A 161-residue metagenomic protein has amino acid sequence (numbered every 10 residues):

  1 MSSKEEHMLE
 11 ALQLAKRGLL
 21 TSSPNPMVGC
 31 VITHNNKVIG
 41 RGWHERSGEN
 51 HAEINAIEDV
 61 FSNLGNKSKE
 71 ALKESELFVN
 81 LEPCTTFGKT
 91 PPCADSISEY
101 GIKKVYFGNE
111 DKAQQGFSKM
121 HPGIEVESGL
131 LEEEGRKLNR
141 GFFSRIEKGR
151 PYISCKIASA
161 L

Functional and structural regions predicted by a protein language model:
M1-T21, N35-V38, L64-K69, K73 (+1 more regions): Zinc-dependent deaminase
L20-S23, M27, G48-H51: A structural motif shared across PLP-dependent enzymes of the aminotransferase-like
M27-N36: Short beta-strand scaffold segments in enzyme catalytic cores
V28, K73-E76: Residue-level recognition of the N-termini of beta-strands and the immediately preceding loop/turn
V38-R46: A short, conserved beta-strand element enriched in hydrophobic/aromatic residues
W43, N50, I54, L77-S98 (+1 more regions): Local cysteine-cluster metal-coordination motifs and their immediate loop/turn environment, predominantly Fe-S cluster
D59, N80, A158-A160: Generic beta-structure capping elements
